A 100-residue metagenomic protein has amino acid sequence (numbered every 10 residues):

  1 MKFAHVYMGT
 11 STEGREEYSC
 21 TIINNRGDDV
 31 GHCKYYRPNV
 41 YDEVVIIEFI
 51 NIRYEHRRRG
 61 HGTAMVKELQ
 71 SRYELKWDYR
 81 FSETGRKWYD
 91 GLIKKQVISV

Functional and structural regions predicted by a protein language model:
M1-G9: Conserved N-terminal entry element of GNAT/NAT acetyltransferase domains
T10-S19, N25-D42, F49: A conserved beta-strand-loop-helix scaffold within acyl/acetyltransferase catalytic domains
V45-E48, K67: A generic structural signal for well-ordered alpha-helical surface patches
I47-R58: A short, internal acetyl-CoA/4′-phosphopantetheine-binding micro-motif in the GNAT/acyltransferase core
R58-S71: Conserved acetyl-CoA-binding loop-helix of GNAT-fold acetyltransferases
S71-R86, V97-S99: Conserved GNAT acetyl-CoA-binding A-motif
Y89: Conserved active-site tyrosine of GNAT-family acetyltransferases
L92-I93: C-terminal "cap" of GNAT-fold acetyltransferases
